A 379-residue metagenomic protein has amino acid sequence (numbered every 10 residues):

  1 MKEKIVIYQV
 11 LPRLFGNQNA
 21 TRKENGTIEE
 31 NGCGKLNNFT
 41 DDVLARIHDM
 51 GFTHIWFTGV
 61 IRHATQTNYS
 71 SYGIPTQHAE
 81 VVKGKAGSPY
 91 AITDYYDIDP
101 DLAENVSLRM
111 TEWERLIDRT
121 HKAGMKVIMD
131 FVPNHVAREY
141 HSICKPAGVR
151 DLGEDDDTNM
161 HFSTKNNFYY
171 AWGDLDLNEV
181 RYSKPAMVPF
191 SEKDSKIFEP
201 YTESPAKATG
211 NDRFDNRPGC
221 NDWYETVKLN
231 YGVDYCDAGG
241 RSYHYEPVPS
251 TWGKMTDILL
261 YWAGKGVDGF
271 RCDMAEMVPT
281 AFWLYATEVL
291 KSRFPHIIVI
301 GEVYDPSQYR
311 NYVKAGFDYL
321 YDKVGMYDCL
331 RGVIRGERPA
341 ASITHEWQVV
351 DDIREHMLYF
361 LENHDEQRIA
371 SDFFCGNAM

Functional and structural regions predicted by a protein language model:
M1-M129, N134-S163, A171-E199, P218-W223 (+2 more regions): N-terminal structural segment of carbohydrate-active enzymes
V6-V10, I55-F57, V127-M129, F270 (+3 more regions): Hydrophobic faces of well-ordered beta-strands that scaffold small-molecule active sites in alpha/beta enzyme cores
G26-C33, R271-M274, I369-A378: Active-site rim elements
G32-I47, H244-G264, A378-M379: Short, acidic/polar
G51, A91, G266-D268, F360: Short loop/turn motifs at secondary-structure junctions
I117, H135, C144-D151, N159-F190 (+2 more regions): Active-site-proximal helices and loops of the catalytic beta/alpha 8
W223-G253, L260, K265-D268: Glycine-rich phosphate-binding "P-loop"
E225, Y231, D351-N377: Active-site clefts of carbohydrate-active enzymes
